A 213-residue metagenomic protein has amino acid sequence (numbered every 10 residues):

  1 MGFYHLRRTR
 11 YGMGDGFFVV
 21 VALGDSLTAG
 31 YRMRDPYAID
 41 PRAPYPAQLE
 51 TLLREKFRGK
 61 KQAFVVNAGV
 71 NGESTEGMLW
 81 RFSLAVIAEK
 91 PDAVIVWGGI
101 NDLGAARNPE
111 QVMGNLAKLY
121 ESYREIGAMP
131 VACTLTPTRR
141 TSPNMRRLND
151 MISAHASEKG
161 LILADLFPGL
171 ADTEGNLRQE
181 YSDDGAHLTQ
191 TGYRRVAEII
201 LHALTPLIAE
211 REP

Functional and structural regions predicted by a protein language model:
G2-A68, S83-K90: Serine-esterase "nucleophile elbow" of acetyl-processing enzymes
G14, A47-K61, G77-P213: Alpha-helical cap/lid subdomain in secreted, periplasmic, or secretory-pathway luminal O-acyl-processing enzymes
T28, R34-Y37, G69-E73, N101-L103 (+1 more regions): Short histidine/acidic/glycine/proline-rich micro-motifs that form metal- and phosphate-coordinating active-site loops
D40, P44, E73, R147: Short alpha-helical
